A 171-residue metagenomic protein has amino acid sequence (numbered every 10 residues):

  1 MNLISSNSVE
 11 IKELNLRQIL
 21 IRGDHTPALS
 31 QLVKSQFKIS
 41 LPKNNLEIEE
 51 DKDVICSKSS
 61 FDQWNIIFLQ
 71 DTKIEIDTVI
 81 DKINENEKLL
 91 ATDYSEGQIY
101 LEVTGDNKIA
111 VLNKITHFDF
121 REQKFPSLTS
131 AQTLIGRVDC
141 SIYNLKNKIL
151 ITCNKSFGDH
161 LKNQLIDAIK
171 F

Functional and structural regions predicted by a protein language model:
M1-F171: Basic, glycine/lysine-rich polyanion-binding surfaces/domains
